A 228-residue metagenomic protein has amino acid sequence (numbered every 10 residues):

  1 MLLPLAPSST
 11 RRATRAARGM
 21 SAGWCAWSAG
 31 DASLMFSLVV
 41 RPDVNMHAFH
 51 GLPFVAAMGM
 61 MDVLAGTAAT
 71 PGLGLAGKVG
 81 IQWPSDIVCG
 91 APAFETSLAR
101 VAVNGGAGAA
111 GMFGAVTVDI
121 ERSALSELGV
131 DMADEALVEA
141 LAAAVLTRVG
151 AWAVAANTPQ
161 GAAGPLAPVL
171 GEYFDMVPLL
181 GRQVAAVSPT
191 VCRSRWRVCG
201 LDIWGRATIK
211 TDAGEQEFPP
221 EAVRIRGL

Functional and structural regions predicted by a protein language model:
M1-A26: Flexible, acidic active-site loops/lids enriched in D/E/S/T/G that coordinate Mg2+ and/or position polar
L2-A6, V44-K78, C89-L228: Long, positively charged amphipathic alpha-helical accessory segments at protein N-termini or as interdomain linkers
S9-T10, C25, L34, A207 (+1 more regions): A broad, low-specificity signal marking well-ordered, structured residues that form hydrophobic/aromatic
R11-A13, S37, Q82, F113-D119: Short beta-strand segments
A16-A17, P42-M46: Short, charged/polar surface micro-motifs in flexible loops or helix N-caps
A22-D43, L52-A57: DPxDG-like acidic metal-binding loop motif
S85-I87: RNase III-family endoribonuclease catalytic core
